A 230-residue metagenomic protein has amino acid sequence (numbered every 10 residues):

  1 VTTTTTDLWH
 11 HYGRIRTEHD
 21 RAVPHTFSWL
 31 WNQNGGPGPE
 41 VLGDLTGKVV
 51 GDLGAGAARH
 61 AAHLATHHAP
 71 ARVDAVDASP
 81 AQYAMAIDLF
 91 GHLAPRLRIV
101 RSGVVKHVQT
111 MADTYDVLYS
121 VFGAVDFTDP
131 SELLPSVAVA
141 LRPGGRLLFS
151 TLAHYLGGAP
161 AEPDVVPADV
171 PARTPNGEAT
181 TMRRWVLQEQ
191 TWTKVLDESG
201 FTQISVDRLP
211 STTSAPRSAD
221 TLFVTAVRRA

Functional and structural regions predicted by a protein language model:
V1-T46, R59-H63: Conserved class I S-adenosyl-L-methionine
G51, A57-K106: Class I SAM-dependent methyltransferase SAM/SAH-binding core
Q109-L118: A short acidic, Gly/Pro-enriched loop at the edge of an enzyme's catalytic core that lines a small-molecule cofactor
V117-S131: A short SAM/SAH-binding and catalytic strip from SAM-dependent methyltransferases
S131-R146: A short glycine-rich, Lys/Arg-flanked "PGG" loop and its adjoining helix->strand segment in the class I
R146-P175: Conserved class I S-adenosyl-L-methionine
R183-G200: Short alpha-helix
S199, S214-A230: Core SAM-dependent methyltransferase catalytic element
